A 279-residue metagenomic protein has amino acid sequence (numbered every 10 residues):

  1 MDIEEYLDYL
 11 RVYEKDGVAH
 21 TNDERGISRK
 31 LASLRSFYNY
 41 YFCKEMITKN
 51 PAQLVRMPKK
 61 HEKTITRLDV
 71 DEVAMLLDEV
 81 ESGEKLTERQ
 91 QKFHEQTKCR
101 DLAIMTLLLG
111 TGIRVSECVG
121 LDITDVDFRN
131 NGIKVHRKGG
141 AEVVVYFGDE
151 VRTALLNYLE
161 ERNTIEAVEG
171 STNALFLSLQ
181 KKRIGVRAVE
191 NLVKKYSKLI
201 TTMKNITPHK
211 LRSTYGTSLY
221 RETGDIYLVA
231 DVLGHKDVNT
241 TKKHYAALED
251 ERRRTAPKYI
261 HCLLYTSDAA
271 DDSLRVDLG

Functional and structural regions predicted by a protein language model:
M1-S267: Conserved catalytic core of the tyrosine transesterase superfamily
C262-D272, V276-G279: Residue-level detector of conserved catalytic or cofactor/ligand-binding positions in enzyme active sites
